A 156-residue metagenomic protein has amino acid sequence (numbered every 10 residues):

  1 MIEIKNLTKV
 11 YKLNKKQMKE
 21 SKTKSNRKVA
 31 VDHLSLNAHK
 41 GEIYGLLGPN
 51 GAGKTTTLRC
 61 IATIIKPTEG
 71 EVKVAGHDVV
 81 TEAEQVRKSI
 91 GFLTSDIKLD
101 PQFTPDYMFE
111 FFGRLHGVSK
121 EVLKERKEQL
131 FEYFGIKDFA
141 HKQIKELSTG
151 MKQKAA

Functional and structural regions predicted by a protein language model:
P49-G53: Walker A (P-loop) phosphate-binding loop of ABC-type ATPase nucleotide-binding domains
A62: Helix-to-loop junction immediately C-terminal to a conserved catalytic motif
G70-T81, Q85-V86, I90: Conserved ABC transporter NBD signature motif
E110, R114, E121-F139: Conserved ABC ATPase "signature" region
Q143-G150: Conserved ABC ATPase signature
